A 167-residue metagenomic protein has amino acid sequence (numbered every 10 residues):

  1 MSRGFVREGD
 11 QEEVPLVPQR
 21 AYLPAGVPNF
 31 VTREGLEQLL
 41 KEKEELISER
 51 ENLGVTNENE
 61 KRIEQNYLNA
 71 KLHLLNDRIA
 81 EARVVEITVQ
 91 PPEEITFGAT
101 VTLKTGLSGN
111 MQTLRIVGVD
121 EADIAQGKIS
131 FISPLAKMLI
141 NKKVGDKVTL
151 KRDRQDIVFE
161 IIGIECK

Functional and structural regions predicted by a protein language model:
M1-R78: Helix-rich terminal scaffold detector
N29, E94, I157: Residues that recognize and position ribonucleotide moieties
A80-P91: Active-site phosphate-binding and catalytic loops of NTP-dependent enzymes
V89-K151: Non-DNA-binding regulatory cores of transcription-related proteins, predominantly C-terminal effector-binding
N110-L114, Q155-G163: Short, Lys/Arg- and Gly-enriched loop/turn segments at beta-strand edges
V119, I161-K167: Short, compositionally biased
